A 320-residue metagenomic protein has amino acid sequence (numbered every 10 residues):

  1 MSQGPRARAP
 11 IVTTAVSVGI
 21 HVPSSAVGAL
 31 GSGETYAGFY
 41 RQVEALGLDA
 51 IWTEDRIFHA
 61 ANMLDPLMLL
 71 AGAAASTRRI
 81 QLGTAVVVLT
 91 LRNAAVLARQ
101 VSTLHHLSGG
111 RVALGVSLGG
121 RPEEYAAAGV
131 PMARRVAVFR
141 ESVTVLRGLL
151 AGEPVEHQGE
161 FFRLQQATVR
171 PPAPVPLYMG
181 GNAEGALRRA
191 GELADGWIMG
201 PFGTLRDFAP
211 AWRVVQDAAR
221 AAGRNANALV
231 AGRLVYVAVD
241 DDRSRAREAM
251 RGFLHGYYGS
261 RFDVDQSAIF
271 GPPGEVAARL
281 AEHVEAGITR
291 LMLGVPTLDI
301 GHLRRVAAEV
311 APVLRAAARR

Functional and structural regions predicted by a protein language model:
M1-S76, V175: N-terminal beta1-alpha1-beta2 module of alpha/beta enzyme domains
S2-V16, T90-L193, R206-A222, A226-A228: Internal, glycine-rich beta/alpha segment that forms the wall or movable "lid" of small-molecule/cofactor binding
V18-V22, I51-T53, L82-T84, V112-V116 (+4 more regions): Hydrophobic faces of well-ordered beta-strands that scaffold small-molecule active sites in alpha/beta enzyme cores
I20-E34, V87-A94, P172-N182, V237 (+1 more regions): Active-site mouth loops of central-metabolism enzymes
L30-V43, Q100, G181-R189, P272-E282: Short, acidic/polar
G47, A73, L104, L146 (+6 more regions): Conserved, mostly hydrophobic/aromatic
A50-A73, V88, P201-L205, G294-R305: Glycine-rich, proline-tolerant flexible connector loops at the mouths of alpha/beta enzymes
V143-L146, F208-Q216, I300-R319: C-terminal helical cap(s) of enzyme catalytic domains, especially alpha/beta-barrels
